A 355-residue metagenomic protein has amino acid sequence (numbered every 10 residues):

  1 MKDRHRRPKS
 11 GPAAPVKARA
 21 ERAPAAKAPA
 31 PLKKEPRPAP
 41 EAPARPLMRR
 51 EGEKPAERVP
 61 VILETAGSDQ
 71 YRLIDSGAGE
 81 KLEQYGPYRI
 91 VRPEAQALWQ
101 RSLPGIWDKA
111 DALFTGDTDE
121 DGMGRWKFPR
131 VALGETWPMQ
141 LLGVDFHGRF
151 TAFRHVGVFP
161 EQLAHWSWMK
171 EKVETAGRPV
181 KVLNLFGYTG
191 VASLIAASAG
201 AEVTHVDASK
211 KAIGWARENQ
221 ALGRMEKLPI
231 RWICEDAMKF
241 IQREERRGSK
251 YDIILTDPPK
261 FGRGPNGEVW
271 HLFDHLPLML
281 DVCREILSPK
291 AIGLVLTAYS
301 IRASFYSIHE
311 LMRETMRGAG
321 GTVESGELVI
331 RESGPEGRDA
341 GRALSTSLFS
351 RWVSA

Functional and structural regions predicted by a protein language model:
M1-L98: Non-catalytic accessory regions of SAM-dependent methyltransferases
L63-Q84, I90-P160, S167: Non-catalytic substrate-recognition/targeting regions of SAM-dependent transferases
G177-Y188: Conserved class I S-adenosyl-L-methionine
T189-A201: Conserved SAM-binding loop of SAM-dependent methyltransferases across substrates and taxa, primarily the Class I
E202-A208: Conserved SAM-binding motif I beta-strand of class I
S209-L255: S-adenosyl-L-methionine
A237-G318: S-adenosylmethionine
A291-A355: C-terminal catalytic and target-recognition region of SAM-dependent MTase-like enzymes, primarily methyltransferases
